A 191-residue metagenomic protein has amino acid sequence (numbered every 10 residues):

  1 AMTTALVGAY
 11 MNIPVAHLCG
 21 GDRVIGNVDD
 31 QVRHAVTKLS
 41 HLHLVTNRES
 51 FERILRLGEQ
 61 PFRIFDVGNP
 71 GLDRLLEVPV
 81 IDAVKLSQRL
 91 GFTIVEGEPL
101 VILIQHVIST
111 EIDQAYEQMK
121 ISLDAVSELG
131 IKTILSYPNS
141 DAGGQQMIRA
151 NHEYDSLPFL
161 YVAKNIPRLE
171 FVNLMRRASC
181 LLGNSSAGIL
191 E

Functional and structural regions predicted by a protein language model:
A1-P61: Active-site and donor-binding regions of nucleotide-sugar-utilizing enzymes
M2, L18, H43, R168-E191: A donor-sugar binding/catalytic signature common to diverse glycosyltransferases and related nucleotide-sugar
T3, R53, R74, I112 (+3 more regions): Phosphate- and divalent-cation-binding pockets in alpha/beta enzyme and binding domains that engage nucleotide-derived
L6, R33-H34, D124, V172-N173 (+1 more regions): Alpha-helical segments flanking ligand/cofactor-binding loops in enzyme cores
G20-V24, N69-P70, A187: Short, acidic/turn-prone active-site loops that include or flank metal/cofactor- and phosphate-binding residues
L39-L42, F62, L160, A178-C180: Short active-site oxyanion
S40-A115: A nucleotide-sugar donor-handling region in carbohydrate enzymes
I81-S179: Donor-nucleotide binding loops and adjacent catalytic segments primarily of GT-B fold Leloir glycosyltransferases
